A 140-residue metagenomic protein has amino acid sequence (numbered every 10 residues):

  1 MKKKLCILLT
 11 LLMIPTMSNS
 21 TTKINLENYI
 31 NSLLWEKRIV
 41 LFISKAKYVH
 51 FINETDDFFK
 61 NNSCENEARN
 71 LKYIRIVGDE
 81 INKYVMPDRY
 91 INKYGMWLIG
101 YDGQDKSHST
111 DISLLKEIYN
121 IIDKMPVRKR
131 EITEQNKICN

Functional and structural regions predicted by a protein language model:
K2-L5, T16-N140: Non-catalytic interaction/Regulatory regions outside core domains
L11-L12: Repetitive helical segments and hydrophobic/amphipathic motifs
